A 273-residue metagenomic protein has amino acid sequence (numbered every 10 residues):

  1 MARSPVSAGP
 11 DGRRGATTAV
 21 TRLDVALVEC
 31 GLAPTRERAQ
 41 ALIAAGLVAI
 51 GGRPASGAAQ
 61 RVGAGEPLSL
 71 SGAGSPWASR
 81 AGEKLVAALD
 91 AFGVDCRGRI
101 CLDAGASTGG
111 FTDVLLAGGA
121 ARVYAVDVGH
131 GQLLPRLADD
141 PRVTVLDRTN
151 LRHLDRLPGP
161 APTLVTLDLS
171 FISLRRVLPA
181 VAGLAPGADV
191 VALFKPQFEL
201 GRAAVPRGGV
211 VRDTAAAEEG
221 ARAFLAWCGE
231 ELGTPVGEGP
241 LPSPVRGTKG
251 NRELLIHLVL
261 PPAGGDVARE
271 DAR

Functional and structural regions predicted by a protein language model:
R3, A8-A64: A basic, amphipathic helix-loop patch mediating RNA/tRNA/ribosome contacts
R80-R97: Conserved alpha-helix/loop element of class I SAM-dependent methyltransferases that forms part of the SAM/SAH-binding
C96-S107: Conserved class I S-adenosyl-L-methionine
T108-G119: Conserved SAM-binding loop of SAM-dependent methyltransferases across substrates and taxa, primarily the Class I
Y124-R176: S-adenosyl-L-methionine
R175-V191: A short glycine-rich, Lys/Arg-flanked "PGG" loop and its adjoining helix->strand segment in the class I
P196-D213: Short, glycine-/aromatic-enriched active-site segment of Class I SAM-dependent methyltransferases
V245-A272: Core SAM-dependent methyltransferase catalytic element
